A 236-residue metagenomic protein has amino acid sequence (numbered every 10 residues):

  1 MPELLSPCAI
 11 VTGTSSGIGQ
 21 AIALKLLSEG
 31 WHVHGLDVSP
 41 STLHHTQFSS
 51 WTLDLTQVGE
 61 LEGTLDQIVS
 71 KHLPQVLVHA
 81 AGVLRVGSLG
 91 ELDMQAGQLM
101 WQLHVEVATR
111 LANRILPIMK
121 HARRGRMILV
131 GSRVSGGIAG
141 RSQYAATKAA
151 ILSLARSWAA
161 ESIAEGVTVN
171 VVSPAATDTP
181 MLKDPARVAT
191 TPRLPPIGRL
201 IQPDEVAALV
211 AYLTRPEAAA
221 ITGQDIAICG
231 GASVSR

Functional and structural regions predicted by a protein language model:
S15-S16: Conserved glycine-rich cofactor-binding loop
A80-V86, G231: Conserved NAD(P)H cofactor-binding loop of Rossmann-fold oxidoreductase domains
V83, G90-R110, I128, I151 (+1 more regions): Catalytic Tyr-X3-Lys loop
L84-Q98, G140-Q143, M181-P185: Conserved mid-core segment of classical short-chain dehydrogenase/reductases
A112, T147, A155: Active-site helix of classical SDR
P117, A160-E161, A219: Alpha-helical segment proximal to the catalytic Tyr-Lys
I163, T168, I221-G223: Short, small/polar-rich loop/turn modules that mediate ligand/substrate recognition or access, typified
A211, T222-R236: Short C-terminal tail/terminal secondary-structure segment of NAD(P)H-dependent dehydrogenase/reductase domains
